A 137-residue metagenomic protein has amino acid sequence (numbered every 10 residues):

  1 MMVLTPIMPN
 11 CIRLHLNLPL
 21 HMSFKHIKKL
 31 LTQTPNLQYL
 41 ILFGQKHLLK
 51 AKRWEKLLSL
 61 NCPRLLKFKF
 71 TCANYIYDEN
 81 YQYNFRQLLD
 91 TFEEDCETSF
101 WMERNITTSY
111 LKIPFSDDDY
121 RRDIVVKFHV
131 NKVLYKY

Functional and structural regions predicted by a protein language model:
M1-Y137: Eukaryote-biased activation of long, low-complexity terminal tails and linkers
